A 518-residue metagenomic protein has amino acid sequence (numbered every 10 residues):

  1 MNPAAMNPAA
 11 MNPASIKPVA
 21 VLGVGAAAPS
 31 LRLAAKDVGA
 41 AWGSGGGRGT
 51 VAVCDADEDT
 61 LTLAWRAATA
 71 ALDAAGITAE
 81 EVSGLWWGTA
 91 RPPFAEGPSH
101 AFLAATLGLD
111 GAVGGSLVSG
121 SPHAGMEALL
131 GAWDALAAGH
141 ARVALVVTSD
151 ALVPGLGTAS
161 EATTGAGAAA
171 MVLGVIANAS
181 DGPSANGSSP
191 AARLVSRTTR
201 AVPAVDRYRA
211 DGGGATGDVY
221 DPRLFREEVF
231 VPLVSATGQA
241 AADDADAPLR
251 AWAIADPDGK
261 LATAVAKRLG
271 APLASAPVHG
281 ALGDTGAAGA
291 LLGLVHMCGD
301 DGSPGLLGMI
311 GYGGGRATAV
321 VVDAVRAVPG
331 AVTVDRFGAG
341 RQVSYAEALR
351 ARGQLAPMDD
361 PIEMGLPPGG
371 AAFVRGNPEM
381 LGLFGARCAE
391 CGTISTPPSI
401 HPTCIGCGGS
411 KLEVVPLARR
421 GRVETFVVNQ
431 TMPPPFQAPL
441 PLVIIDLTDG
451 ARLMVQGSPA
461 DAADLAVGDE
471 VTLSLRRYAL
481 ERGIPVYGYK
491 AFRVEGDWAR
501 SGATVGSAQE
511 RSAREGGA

Functional and structural regions predicted by a protein language model:
N12-T60, T158-E228, P232-S235, G302 (+2 more regions): Condensing-enzyme catalytic core mediating Claisen C-C bond formation in acyl metabolism
A14, A20, W65, R91-P92 (+6 more regions): Claisen-condensing/thiolase-fold acyl-transfer catalytic domains that form or cleave C-C bonds in fatty acid
A67-S83, S235-R250, L269-G270, D301: Phosphate/pyrophosphate-binding loops at sites that engage ATP/ADP/AMP, CoA/4′-phosphopantetheine, polyphosphate
E363-R422: Cys/His-rich short segments
F426-M432, Y478: Short, conserved beta-turn/loop elements at beta-strand boundaries and strand-helix junctions
T431-I444: Short aromatic-glycine-enriched beta-strand elements
P459-T472: Short nucleic-acid-contacting surface segments enriched for D/E, G, S/T with interspersed K/R
R476-G506: OB-fold/S1-family single-stranded nucleic acid-binding modules
